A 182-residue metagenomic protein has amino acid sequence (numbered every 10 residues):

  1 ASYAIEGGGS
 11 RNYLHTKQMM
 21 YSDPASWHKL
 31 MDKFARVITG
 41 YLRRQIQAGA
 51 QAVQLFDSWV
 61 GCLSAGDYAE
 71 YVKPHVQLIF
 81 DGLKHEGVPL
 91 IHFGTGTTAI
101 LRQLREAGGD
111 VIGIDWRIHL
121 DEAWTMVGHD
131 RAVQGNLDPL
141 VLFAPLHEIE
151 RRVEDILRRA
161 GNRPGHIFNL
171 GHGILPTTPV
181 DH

Functional and structural regions predicted by a protein language model:
A1-H182: Active-site loop segments of alpha/beta catalytic cores
